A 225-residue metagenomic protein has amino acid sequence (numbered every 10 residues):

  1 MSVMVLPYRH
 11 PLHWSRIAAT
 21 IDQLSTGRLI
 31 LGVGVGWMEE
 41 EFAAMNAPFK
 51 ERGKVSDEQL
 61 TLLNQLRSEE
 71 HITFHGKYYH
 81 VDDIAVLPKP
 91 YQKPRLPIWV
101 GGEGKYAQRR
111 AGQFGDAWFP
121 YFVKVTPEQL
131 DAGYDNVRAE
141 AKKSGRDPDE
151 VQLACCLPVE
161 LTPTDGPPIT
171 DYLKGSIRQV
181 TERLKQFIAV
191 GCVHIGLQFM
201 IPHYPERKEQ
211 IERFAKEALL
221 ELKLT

Functional and structural regions predicted by a protein language model:
M1-T225: Active-site-adjacent structural elements that line small-molecule/cofactor binding pockets in enzymes
